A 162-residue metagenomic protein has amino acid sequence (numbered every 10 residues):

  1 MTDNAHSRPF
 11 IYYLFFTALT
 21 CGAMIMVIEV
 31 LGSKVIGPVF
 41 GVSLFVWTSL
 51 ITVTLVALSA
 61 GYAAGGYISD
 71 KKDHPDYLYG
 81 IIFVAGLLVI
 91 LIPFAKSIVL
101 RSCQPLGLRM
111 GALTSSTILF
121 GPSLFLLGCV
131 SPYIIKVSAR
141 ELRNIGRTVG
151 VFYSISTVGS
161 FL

Functional and structural regions predicted by a protein language model:
M1-L162: Alpha-helical transmembrane segments of multi-pass membrane proteins
